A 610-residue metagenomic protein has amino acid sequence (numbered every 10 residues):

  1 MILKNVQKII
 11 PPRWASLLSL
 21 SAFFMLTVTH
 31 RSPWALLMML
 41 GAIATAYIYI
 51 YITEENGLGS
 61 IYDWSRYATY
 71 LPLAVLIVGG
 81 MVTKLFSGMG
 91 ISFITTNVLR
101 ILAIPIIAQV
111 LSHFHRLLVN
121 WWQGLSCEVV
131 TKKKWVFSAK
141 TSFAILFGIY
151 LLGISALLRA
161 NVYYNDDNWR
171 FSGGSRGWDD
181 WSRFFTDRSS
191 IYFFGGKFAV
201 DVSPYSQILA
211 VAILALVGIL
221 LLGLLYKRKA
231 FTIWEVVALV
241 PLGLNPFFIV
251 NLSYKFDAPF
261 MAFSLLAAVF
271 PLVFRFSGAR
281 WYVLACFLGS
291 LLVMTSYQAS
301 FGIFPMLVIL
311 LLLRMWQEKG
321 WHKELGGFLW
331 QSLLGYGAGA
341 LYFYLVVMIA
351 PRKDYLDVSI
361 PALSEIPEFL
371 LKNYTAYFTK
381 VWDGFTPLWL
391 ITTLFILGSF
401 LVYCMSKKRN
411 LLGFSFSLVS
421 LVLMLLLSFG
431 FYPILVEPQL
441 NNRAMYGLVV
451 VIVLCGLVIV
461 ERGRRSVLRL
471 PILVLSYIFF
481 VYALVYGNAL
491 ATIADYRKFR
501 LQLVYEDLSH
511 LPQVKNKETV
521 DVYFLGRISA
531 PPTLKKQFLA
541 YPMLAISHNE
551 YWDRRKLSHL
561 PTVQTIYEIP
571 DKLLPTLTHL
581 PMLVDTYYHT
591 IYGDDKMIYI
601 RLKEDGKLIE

Functional and structural regions predicted by a protein language model:
I9-L18, G59-L73, S92-I94, V98-L152: Start-transfer (signal-anchor) and selected internal transmembrane alpha helices of multi-pass inner/ER membrane
R13, S87-G90, T131-I191, G195-V237 (+5 more regions): Intrinsically disordered, polar/acidic, low-complexity terminal segments
S16, S21-A42, G79-G80, K84-G88 (+7 more regions): Transmembrane catalytic cores of multi-pass membrane glycosyltransferases and polysaccharide-assembly enzymes
I43, I101, P105-A108, A215 (+2 more regions): Alpha-helical transmembrane segments of multi-pass membrane proteins
R66-L73, E461-L484: Signature aromatic-anchored transmembrane alpha helix within multi-pass, membrane-resident enzymes that catalyze glycan
L118-T131, R443-L473: Cytosolic-side transmembrane helix boundary signature
I233-L252, M261-V269, C286-S290: Membrane-embedded helix bundles of polyisoprenyl
A267-V283, Q317-G320: Membrane-interface transmembrane helices that cradle and orient dolichyl/undecaprenyl
